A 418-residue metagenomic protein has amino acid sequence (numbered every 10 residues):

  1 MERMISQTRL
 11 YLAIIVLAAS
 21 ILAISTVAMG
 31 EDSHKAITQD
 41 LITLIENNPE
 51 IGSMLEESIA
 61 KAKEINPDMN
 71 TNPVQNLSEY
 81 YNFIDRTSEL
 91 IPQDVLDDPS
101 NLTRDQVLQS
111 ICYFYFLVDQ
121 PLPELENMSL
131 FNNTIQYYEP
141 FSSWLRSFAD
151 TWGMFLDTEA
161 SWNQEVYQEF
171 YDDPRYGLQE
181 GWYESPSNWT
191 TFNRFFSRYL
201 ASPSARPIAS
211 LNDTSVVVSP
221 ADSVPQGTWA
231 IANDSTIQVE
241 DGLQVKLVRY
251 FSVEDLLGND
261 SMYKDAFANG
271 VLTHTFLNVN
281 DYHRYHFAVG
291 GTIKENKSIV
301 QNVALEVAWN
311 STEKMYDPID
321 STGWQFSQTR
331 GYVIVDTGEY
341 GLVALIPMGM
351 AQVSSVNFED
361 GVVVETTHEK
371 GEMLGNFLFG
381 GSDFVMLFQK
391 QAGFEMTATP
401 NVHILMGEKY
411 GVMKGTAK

Functional and structural regions predicted by a protein language model:
R3-M4, A28: Residue-level detector of intrinsically disordered terminal segments
M4-L12: Bacterial N-terminal signal peptides that target proteins for export
I14-V16: Sec-dependent N-terminal signal peptides
A18-G30: N-terminal signal peptide
A28-K418: Contiguous, well-folded functional domains in the mature portion of proteins
